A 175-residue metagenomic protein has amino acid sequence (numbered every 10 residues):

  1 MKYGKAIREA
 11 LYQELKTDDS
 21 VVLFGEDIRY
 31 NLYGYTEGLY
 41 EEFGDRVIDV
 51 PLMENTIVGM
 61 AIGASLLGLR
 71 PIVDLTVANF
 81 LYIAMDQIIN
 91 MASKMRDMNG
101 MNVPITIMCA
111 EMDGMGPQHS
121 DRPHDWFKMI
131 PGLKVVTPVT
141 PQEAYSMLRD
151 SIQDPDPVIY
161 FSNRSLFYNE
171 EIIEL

Functional and structural regions predicted by a protein language model:
M1-L175: Thiamine diphosphate
